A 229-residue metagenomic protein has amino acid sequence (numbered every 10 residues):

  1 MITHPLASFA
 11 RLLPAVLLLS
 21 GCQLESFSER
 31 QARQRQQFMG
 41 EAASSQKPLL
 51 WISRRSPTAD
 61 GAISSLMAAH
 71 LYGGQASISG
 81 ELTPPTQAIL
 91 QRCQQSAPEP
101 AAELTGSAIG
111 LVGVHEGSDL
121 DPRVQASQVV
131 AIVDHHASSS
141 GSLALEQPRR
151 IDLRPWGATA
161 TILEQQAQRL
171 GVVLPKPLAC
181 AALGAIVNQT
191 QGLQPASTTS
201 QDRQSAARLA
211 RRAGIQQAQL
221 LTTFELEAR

Functional and structural regions predicted by a protein language model:
M1-I2, M39: Extreme N-termini of proteins with methionine-enriched Sec-type signal peptides or N-terminal signal-anchor
I2-A10: Bacterial N-terminal signal peptides that target proteins for export
P5-L6, A15, Q37: Generic low-complexity segments that are intrinsically disordered, proline-rich and/or Lys/Arg-biased
F9, Q23-A228: Replace "Mg2+/Mn2+-dependent" with "divalent metal-dependent
R11-S20: Bacterial N-terminal signal peptides
